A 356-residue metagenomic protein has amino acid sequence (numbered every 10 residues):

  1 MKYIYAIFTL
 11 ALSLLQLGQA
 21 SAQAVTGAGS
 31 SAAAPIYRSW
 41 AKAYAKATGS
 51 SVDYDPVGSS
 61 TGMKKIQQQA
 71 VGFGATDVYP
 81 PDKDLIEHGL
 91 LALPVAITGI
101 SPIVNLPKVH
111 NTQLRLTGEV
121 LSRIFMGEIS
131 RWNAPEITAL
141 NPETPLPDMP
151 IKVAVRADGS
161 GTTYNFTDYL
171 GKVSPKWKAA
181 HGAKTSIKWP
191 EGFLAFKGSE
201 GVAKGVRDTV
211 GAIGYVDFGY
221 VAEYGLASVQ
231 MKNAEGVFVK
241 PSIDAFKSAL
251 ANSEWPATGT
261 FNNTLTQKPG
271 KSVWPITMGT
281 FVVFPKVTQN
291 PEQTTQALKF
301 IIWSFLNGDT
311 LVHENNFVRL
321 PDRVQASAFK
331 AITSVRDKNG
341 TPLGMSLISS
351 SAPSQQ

Functional and structural regions predicted by a protein language model:
M1-Y3: N-terminal secretory signal peptides that target proteins for export/translocation
Y5-Q16: Bacterial N-terminal signal peptides
S21-Q356: Flexible loop/hinge segments at secondary-structure junctions
